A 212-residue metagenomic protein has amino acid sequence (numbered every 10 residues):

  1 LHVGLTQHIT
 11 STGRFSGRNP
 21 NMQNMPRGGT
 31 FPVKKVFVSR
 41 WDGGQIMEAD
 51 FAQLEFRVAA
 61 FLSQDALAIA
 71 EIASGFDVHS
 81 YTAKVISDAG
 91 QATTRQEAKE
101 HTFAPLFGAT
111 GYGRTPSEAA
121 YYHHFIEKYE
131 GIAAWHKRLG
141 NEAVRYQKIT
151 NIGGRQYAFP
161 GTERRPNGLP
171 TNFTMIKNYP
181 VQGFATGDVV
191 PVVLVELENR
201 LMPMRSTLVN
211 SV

Functional and structural regions predicted by a protein language model:
L1-V212: Conserved catalytic core of nucleotide polymerization and phosphodiester-bond processing enzymes
